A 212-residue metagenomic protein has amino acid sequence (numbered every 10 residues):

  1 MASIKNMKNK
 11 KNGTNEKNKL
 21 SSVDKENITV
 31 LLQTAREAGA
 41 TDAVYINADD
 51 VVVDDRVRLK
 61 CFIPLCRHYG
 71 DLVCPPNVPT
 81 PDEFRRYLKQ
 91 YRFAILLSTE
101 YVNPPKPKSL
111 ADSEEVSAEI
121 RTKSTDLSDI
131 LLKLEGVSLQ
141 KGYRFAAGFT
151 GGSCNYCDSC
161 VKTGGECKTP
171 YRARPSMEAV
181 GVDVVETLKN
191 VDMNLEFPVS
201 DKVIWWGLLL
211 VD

Functional and structural regions predicted by a protein language model:
A2-D212: Auxiliary alpha/beta "docking" domains used to position bulky ligands
